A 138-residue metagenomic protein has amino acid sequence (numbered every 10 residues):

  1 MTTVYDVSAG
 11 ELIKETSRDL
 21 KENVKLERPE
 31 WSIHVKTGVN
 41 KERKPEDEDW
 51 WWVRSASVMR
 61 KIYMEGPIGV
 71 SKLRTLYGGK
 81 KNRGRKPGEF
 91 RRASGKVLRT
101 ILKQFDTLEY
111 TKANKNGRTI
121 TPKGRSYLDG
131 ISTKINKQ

Functional and structural regions predicted by a protein language model:
M1-A56, R60: Long, low-complexity, charged/polar intrinsically disordered regions in eukaryotic proteins
R54-S57, R91-L102, D106: Charge-enriched amphipathic alpha-helical scaffolds
V58-E65, L76: Short amphipathic alpha-helical elements of helix-turn-helix/winged-helix folds
P67-E89: Short acidic, hydrophobic short linear motifs in intrinsically disordered regions
G78, K103, D129, T133: Residue-level detection of the helix-turn-helix DNA-binding "recognition helix"
L102-N116: A short, conserved structural fragment
P122-Q138: Short, amphipathic alpha-helical interaction segments positioned at domain boundaries
